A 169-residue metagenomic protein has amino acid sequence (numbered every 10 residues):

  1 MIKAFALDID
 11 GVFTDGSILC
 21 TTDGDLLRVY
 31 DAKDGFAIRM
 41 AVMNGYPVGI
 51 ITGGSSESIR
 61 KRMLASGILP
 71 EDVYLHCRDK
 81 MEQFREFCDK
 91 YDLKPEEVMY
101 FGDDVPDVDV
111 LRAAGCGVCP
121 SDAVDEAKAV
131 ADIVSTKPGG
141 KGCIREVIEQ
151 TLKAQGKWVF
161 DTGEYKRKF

Functional and structural regions predicted by a protein language model:
M1-E82: Alpha-helical substrate-recognition element adjacent to the catalytic core
G24-R28, S66, E71-Y74, M81-F169: Mg2+-dependent phosphoryl-transfer enzymes with acidic/Ser/Thr/Gly-rich catalytic loops
